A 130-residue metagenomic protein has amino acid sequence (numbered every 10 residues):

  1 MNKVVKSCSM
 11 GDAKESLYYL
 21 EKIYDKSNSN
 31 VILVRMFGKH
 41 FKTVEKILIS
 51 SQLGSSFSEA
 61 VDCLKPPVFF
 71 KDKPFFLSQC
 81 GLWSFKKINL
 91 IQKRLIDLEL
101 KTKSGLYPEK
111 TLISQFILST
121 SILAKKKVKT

Functional and structural regions predicted by a protein language model:
M1-K87, A124-K125: Small-residue-rich helix-loop
V34, G38-F41, Q92, I96 (+1 more regions): Generic structural concept
P74-F76, I91-T102: Short helix/strand-capping connector loops at secondary-structure junctions
F85-Q92, T111: Alpha-helix N-cap/helix-start motif at coil-to-helix transitions, marked by capping-box chemistry
E109-T130: Short, charged, intrinsically disordered terminal tails
